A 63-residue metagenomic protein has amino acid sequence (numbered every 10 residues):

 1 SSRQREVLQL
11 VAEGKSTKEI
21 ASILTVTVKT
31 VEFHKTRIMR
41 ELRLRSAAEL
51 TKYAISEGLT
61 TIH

Functional and structural regions predicted by a protein language model:
R3-Q4: The N-cap/first-turn positions of alpha helices within or immediately adjacent to helix-turn-helix DNA-binding domains
L8-A12, M39, T51: Hydrophobic residues on short alpha-helical segments
S16-E49: Recognition helix of helix-turn-helix DNA-binding domains
I55-H63: C-terminal edge and immediately downstream basic/flexible tail or linker adjoining helix-turn-helix-like DNA-binding
